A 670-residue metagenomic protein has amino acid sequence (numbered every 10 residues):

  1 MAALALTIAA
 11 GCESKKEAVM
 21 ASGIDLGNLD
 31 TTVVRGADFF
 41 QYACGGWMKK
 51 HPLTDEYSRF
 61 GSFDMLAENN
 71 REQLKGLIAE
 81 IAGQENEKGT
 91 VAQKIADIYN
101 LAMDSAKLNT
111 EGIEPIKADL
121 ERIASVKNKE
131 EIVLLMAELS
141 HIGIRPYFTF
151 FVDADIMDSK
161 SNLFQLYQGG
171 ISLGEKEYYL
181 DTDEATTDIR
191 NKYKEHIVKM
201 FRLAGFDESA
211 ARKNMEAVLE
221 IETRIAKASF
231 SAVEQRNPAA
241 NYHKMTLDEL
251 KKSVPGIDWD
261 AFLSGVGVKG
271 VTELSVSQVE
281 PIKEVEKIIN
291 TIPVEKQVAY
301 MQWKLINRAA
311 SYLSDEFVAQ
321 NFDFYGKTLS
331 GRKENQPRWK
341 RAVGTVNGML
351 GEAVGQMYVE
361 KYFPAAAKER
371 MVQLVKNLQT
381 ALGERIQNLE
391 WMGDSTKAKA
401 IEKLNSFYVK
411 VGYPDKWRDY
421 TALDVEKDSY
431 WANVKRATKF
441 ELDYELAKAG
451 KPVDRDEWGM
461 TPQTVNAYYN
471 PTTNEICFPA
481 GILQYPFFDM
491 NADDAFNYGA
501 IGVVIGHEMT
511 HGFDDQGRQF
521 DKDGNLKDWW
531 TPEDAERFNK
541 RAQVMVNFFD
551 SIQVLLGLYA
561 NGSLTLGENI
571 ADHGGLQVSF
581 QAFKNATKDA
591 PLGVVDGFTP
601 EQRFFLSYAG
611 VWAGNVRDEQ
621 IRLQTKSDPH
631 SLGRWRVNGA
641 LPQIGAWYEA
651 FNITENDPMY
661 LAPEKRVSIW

Functional and structural regions predicted by a protein language model:
M1-A5: Sec-dependent N-terminal signal peptides
I8-G11: C-terminal motif of bacterial Sec signal peptides marking the signal peptidase cleavage site
E13-K15: Bacterial signal peptide processing site
E17, T31-A37, Y42-T110: Active-site-surrounding "flap" and adjacent substrate/cofactor-binding loops of secreted or lumenal enzymes, prototyped
N28-K49, Y179-R202, D394, L566 (+1 more regions): Hydrophobic/aromatic-rich, well-ordered segments within soluble, folded domains that form packed cores
W47-H51, L173-G174, P486: Short, solvent-exposed loop/turn elements at domain surfaces
A67, S253-G256, S275-V279, Q336 (+3 more regions): Intrinsically disordered, low-complexity linker/terminal regions across diverse proteins
I81-Q373, N377: Noncatalytic, helix-rich "gating/capping" subdomain that lines the substrate-entry/channel surface of large enzyme
